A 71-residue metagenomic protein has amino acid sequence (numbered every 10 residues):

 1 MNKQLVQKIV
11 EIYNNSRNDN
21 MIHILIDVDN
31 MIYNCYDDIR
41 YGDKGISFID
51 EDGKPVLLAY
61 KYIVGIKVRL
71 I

Functional and structural regions predicted by a protein language model:
M1-D29, L70: Short glycine-rich, low-complexity segments
Q7, K54, V64-R69: A generic structural micro-environment signature that highlights single residues at secondary-structure boundaries
M21-K54: Acidic, low-complexity, intrinsically disordered interaction modules
D38-I39, A59-V68: Structured surface patches comprising rigid loops and adjacent beta-strands/short helices at the edges of well-ordered
F48-D52, A59-Y60, I71: Glycine-rich loops and low-complexity Gly/Arg-rich segments that provide flexible linkers or classic glycine-based
